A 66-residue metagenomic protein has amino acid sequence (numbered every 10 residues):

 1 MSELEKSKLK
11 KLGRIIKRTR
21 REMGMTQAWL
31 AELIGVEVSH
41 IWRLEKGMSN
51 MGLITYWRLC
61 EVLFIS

Functional and structural regions predicted by a protein language model:
M1-K11, R18, E22-M23, I65-S66: N-terminal flexible/basic segments that precede or flank functional cores
R14-W29, L33, R58: Short basic helix-loop element that most often maps to the first helix and adjoining turn of HTH DNA-binding modules
I15, S49, I54: Gly/Ser/Thr-rich beta-alpha loop segments that engage phosphate groups in nucleotides
G35-M51: Recognition helix of helix-turn-helix/homeodomain-like DNA-binding domains that insert into the DNA major groove
G52-S66: DNA major-groove recognition helix of helix-turn-helix/homeodomain DNA-binding modules
